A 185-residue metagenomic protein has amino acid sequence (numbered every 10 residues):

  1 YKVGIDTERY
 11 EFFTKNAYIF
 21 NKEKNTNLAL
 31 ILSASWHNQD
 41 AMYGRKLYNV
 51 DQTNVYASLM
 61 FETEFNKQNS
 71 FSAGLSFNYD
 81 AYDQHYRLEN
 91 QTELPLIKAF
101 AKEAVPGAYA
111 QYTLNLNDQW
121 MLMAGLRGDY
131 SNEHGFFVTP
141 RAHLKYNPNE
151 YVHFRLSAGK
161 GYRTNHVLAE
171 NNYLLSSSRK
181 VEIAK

Functional and structural regions predicted by a protein language model:
K2-H134, N147: Face-selective signature of the C-terminal outer-membrane beta-barrel domain
D83, L88, A99, N132-F137 (+2 more regions): Surface-exposed extracellular loop regions of Gram-negative outer-membrane beta-barrel proteins, predominantly
G125-R127, R141, R155: Short, cationic motifs built from Arg/Lys/His that form the positively charged side of catalytic pockets
